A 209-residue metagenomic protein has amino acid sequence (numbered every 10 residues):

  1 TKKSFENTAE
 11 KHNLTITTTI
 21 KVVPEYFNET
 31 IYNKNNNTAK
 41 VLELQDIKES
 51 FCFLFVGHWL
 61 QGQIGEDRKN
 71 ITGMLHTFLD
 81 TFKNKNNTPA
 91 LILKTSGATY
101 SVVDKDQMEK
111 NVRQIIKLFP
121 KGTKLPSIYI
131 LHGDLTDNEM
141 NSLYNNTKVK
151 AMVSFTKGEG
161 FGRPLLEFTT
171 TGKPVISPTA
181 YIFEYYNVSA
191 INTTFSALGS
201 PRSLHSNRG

Functional and structural regions predicted by a protein language model:
T1-T18, E29, K110: A short, active-site helix/loop in glycosyltransferases that binds the activated sugar's phosphate group
A9, T17-T18, A151-G209: Catalytic binding pocket for nucleotide-activated donors in carbohydrate/polymer assembly enzymes
I20, P126-Y129, V188: Short, conserved active-site loop motifs that form the nucleotide-linked donor/cofactor pocket
V23, L131, I191-T193: Hydrophobic residues at beta-strand termini and immediately following loops that shape nucleotide-binding pockets
Y26: Carbohydrate-associated surface elements
E29-E139: Conserved catalytic-core segment of nucleotide-activated headgroup transferases in glycan assembly
S50, K148-V149: Local beta-strand N-terminus motif with an aromatic residue
N141-K148: Short alpha-helical donor nucleotide-sugar binding micro-motif in glycosyltransferases
